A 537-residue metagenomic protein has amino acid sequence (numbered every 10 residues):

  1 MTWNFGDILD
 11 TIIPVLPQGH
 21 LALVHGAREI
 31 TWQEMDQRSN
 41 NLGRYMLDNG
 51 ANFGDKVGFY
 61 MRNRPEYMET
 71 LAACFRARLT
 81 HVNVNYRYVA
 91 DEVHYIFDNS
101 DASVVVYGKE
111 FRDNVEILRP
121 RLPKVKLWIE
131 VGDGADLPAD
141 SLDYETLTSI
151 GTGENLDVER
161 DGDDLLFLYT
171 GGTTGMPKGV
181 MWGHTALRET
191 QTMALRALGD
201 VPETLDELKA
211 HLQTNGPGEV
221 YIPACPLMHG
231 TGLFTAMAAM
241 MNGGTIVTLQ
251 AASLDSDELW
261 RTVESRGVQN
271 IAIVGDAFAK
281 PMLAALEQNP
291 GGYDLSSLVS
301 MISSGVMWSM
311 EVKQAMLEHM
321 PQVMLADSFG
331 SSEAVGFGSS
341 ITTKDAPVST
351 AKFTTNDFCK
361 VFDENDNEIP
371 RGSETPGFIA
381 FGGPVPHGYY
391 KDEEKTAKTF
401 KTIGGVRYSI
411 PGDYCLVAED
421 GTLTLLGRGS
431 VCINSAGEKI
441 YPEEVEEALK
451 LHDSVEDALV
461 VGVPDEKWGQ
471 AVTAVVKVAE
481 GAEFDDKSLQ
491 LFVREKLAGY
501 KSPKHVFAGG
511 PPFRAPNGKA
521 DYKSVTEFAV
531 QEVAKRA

Functional and structural regions predicted by a protein language model:
T31-Q33, L165-V201: Conserved AMP-binding A3 loop
D48-N49, L79-T146: Structural core segment of the AMP-binding/adenylate-forming
Y88-Y95, V105-Y107, R261-E264, G330 (+7 more regions): AMP-binding/adenylate-forming catalytic core of the ANL superfamily
V131, A498-A520: AMP-binding/adenylate-forming catalytic domain of the ANL superfamily
G151-Y169, G175-M176, H211-V220: Conserved pre-ATP/AMP-binding loop-to-beta segment of ANL
E189-A224, M228-A272, A285: Conserved AMP-binding/adenylation subdomain of ANL enzymes
M241-G244, V268-I273, L283-P347, F358-K360 (+1 more regions): Gly/Ser/Thr-rich phosphate-binding loop
K360-A380, E419-D420, A482-D486, A520-D521: Conserved beta-loop-beta connector loops within the AMP-binding
